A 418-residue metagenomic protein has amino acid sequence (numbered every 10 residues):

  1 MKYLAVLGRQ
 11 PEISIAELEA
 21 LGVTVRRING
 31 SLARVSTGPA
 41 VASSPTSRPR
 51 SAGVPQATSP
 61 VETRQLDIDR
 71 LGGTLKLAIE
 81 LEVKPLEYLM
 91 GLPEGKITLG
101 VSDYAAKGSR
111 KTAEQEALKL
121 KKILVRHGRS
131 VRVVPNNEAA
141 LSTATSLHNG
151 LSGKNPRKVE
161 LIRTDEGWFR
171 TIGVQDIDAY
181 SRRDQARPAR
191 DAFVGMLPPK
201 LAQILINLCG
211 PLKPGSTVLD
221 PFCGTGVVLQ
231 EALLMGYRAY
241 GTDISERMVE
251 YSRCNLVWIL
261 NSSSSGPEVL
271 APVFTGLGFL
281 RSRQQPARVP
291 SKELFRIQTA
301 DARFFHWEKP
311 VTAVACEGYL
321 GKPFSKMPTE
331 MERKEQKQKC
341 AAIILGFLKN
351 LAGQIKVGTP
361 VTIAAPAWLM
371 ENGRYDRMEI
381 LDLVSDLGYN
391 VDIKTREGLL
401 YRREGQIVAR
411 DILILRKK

Functional and structural regions predicted by a protein language model:
M1-V41, S47-E87, A105-K119, T143-K158 (+1 more regions): Class I S-adenosyl-L-methionine-dependent methyltransferase catalytic core
L89-E94: Short glycine/proline-enriched loop/turn "hinge" motifs that connect secondary-structure elements and lie
K96-L99, G215-S216: Nucleotide donor/acceptor-binding cores
G100, V131-P135, G167-R170: A structural signal for short, well-ordered beta-strand segments and their strand-loop junctions that often border
E116-L141: A gly/proline- and charged-residue-enriched helix-loop-helix capping module
